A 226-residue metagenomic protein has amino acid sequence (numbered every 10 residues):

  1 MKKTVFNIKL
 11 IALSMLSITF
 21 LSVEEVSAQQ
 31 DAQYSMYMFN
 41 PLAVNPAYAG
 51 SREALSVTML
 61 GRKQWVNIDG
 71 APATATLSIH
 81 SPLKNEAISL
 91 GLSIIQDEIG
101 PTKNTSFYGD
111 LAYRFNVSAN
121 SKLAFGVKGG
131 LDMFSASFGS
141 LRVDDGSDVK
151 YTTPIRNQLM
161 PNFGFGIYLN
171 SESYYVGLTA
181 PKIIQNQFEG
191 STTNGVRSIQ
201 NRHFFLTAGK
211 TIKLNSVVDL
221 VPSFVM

Functional and structural regions predicted by a protein language model:
M1-D31: Bacterial Sec-dependent N-terminal signal peptides
Q29-M226: Subset of outer-membrane beta-barrel
